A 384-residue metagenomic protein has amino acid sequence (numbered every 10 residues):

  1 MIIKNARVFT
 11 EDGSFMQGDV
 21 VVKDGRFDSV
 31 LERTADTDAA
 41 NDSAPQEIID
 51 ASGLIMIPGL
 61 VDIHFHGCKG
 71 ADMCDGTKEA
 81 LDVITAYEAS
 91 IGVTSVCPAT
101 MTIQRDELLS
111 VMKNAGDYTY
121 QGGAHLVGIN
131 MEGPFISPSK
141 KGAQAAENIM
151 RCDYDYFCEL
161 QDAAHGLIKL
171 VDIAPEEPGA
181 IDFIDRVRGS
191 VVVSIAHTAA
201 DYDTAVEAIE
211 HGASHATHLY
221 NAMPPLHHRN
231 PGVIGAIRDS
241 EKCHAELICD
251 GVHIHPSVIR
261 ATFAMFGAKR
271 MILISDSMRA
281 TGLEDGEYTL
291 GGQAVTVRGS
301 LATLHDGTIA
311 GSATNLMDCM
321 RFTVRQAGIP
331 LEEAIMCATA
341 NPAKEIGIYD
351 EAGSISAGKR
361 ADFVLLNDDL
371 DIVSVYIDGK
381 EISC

Functional and structural regions predicted by a protein language model:
M1-I2, V8-I57: Histidine-rich, glycine-flanked metal-binding segment
M1-I3, A40-D82, A86: Replace "His-x-His-based motif
A6, K344, S354-C384: C-terminal cap of metal-dependent C-N hydrolases
G53, H64, M131, V187 (+3 more regions): Conserved, mostly hydrophobic/aromatic
H66, D82-V111, A124-S137, A164-E176 (+4 more regions): Divalent metal-dependent hydrolysis catalytic cores, especially in the metallo-beta-lactamase
A86-C97, S137-H165, E207-L219, N230-H244 (+1 more regions): Active-site gating loops and adjacent loop-to-helix segments of metal-dependent hydrolytic enzymes
D162-L283: Active-site core of metal-dependent hydrolases
A236-A245, F263-S275, A280-L366: His/Asp/Glu-enriched, well-ordered alpha-helical/loop segment that forms or immediately abuts the divalent-metal
